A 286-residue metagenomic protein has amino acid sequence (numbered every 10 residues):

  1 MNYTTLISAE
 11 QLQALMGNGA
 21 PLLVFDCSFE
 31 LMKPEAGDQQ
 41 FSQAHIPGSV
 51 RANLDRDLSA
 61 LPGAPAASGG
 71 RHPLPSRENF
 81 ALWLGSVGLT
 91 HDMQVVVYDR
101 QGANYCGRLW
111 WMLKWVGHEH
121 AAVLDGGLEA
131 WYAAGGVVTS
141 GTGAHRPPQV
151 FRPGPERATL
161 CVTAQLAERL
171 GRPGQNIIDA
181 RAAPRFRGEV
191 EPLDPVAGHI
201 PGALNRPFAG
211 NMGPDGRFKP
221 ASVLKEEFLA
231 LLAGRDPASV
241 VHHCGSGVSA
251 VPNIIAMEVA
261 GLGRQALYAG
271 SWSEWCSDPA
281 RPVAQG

Functional and structural regions predicted by a protein language model:
M1-G286: Cytosolic catalytic domains that perform sulfur/thiol-centered chemistry
